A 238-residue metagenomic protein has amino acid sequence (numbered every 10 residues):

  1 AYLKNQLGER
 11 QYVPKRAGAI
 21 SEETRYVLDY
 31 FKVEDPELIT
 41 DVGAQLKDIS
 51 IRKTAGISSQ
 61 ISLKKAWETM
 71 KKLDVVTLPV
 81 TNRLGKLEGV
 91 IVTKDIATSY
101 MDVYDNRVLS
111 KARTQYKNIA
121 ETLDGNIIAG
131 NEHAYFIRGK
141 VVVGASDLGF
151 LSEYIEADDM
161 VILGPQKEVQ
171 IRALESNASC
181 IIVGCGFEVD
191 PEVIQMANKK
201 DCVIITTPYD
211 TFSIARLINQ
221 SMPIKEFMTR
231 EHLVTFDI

Functional and structural regions predicted by a protein language model:
A1-V75, R83-L84, E88, D95-T98: Replace "Mg2+/Mn2+-dependent" with "divalent metal-dependent
S21-E22, A44-Q45, E188-I194, T211-A215: Short gly/pro/ser/thr-enriched loop/turn and capping motifs at secondary-structure boundaries
E22-F31, I194-K199, I218-Q220: Active-site-proximal loop->helix
E37-T69, T81, L87, Y116-A129 (+4 more regions): Bateman/CBS regulatory modules and CBS-like beta-alpha motifs in cytosolic regions of diverse proteins
T93-L109: A short, polar/charged loop-to-alpha-helix boundary motif
N106, K199-T229: Long, charge-dense
A134-N198, C202-T207: Extracellular/luminal Protease-associated
